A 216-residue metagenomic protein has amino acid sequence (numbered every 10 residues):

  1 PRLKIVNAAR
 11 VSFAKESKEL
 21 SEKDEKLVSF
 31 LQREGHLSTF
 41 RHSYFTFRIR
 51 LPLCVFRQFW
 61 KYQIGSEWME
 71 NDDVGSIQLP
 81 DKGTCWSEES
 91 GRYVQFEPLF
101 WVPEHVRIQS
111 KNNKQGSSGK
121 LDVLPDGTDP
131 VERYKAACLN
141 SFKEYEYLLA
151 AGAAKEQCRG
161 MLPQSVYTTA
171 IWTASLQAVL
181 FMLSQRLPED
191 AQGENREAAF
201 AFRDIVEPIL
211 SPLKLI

Functional and structural regions predicted by a protein language model:
P1-I216: Family-specific signature for flavin-dependent thymidylate synthase
